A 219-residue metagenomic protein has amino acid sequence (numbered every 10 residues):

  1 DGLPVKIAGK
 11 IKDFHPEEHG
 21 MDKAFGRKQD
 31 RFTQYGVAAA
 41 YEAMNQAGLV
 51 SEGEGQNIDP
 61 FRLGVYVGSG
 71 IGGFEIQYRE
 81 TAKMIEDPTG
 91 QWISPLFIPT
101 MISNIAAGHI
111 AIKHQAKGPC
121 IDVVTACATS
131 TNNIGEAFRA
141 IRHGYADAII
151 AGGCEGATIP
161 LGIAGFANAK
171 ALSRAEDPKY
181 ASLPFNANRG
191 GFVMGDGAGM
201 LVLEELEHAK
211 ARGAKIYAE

Functional and structural regions predicted by a protein language model:
D1-T125, C154-G165: Conserved beta-ketoacyl condensing-enzyme motif
M44, A140-I141, A209: Hydrophobic pocket-lining residues that define ligand/cofactor binding sites across diverse proteins
R62-Y66, D147-A151, S182, Y217-E219: Short glycine-aspartate micro-motif
A111-Q115, E136-Y145: Alpha-helix C-terminal capping segments
S130: Short conserved active-site loop signatures built around small residues
N133: Active-site histidine-anchored catalytic micro-motif
Y145-A169, S173-G190: Acyl-CoA/ACP chain-elongation machinery
D177-E219: Condensing-enzyme catalytic core mediating Claisen C-C bond formation in acyl metabolism
